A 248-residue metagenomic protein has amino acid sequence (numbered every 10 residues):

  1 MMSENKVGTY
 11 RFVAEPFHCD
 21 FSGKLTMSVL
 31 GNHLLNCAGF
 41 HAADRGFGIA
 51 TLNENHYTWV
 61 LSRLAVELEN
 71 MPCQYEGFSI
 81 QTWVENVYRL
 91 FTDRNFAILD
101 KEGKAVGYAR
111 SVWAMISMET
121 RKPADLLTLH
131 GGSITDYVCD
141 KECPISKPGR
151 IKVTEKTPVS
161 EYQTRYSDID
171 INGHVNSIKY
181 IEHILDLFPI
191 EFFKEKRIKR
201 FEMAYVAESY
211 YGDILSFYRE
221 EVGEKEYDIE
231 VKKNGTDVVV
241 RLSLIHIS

Functional and structural regions predicted by a protein language model:
M2-L61, V106-R110, S117-R197: Hot-dog-fold acyl-thioester-processing enzymes
H18, I98-L99, M115-I116, D168 (+1 more regions): Hydrophobic beta-strand positions
D20-S22, E76, L90-T92, E119-R121 (+3 more regions): Short acidic, gly/pro-rich beta-turn/loop elements at beta-sheet edges and active-site/ligand-binding grooves
L64-K101, F201-G235: Hydrophobic beta-sheet segments that form the core/acyl-binding groove of ACP/CoA-dependent acyl-chain-processing
K104-A109, D237-V239: Short edge beta-strand segments in beta-sheet-rich domains
S160-L242: Acidic/His-leaning functional-site neighborhoods
I245-S248: Conserved small/polar residues in nucleotide/adenosyl-binding loops
